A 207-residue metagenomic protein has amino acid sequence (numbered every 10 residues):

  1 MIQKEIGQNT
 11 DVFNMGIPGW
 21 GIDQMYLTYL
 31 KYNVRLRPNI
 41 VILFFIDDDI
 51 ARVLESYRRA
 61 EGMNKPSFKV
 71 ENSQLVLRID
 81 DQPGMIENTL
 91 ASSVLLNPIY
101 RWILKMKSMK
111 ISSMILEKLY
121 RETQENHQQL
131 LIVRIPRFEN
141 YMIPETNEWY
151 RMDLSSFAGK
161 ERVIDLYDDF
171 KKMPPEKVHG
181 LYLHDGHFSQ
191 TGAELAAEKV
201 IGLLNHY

Functional and structural regions predicted by a protein language model:
M1-G21, L27-R37, V41-I42: Serine-esterase "nucleophile elbow" of acetyl-processing enzymes
M1-I2, I6-G7, M25, T123 (+2 more regions): Short strand-loop-helix active-site module centered on a catalytic nucleophile
G16-P18, I99-K110, L181-F188: The substrate-binding groove and active-site-proximal loops of carbohydrate-active enzymes, especially glycoside
D23-V34, K110-E117, E194, E198-I201: Amphipathic, non-transmembrane alpha-helical secondary structure
M25, V41, T123, I132 (+3 more regions): Generic structural signal for small/hydrophobic residues in well-ordered secondary structure, especially within
V34-R37, E125-Q128, Y207: Glycine-rich phosphate-binding loop signature in dinucleotide/nucleotide-binding domains
I46-S155, K160-E161, L166-K177: Serine-dependent acyl-ester chemistry module
Y182-Y207: Histidine-centered active-site loop/cap adjacent to the catalytic His in serine esterases/O-acetyl transfer systems
